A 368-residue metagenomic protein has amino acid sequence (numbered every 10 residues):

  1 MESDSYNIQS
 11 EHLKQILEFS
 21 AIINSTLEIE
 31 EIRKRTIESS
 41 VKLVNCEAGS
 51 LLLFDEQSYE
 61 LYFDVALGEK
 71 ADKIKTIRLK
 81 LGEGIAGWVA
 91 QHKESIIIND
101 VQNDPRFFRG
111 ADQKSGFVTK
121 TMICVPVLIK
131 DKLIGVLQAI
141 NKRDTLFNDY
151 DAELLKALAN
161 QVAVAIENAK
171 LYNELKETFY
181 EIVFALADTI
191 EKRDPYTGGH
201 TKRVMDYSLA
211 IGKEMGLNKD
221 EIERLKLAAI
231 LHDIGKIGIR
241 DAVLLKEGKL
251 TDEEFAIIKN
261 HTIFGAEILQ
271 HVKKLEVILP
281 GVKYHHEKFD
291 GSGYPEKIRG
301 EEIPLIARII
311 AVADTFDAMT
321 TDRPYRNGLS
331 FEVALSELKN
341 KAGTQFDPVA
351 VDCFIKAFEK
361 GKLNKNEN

Functional and structural regions predicted by a protein language model:
M1-K34, I134, N173-A185: Signal-transmission linkers at sensory-effector interfaces
L17, S25-D64, K73, E83 (+2 more regions): Helix-loop-beta substructure at the N-terminus of cytosolic sensory domains that couple signal/ligand detection
E60, A71-K73, N99-T121, N141-R143 (+1 more regions): Signal-transducing coupling segments at domain and membrane junctions
D64, A71-R109: Regulatory sensory and allosteric helical modules in signal-transduction proteins and certain transcription factors
E69, V136-L146, E247: Short beta-strand-to-loop transition segments that serve as allosteric relay/switch motifs in sensory/regulatory domains
G116, E177, F184-N368: Metal-dependent catalytic cores of enzymes that make or break cyclic nucleotides and related phosphoester linkages
K120-I129: A short, aliphatic-rich beta-strand micro-motif
K156-A163: Allosteric cytosolic regulatory segments
